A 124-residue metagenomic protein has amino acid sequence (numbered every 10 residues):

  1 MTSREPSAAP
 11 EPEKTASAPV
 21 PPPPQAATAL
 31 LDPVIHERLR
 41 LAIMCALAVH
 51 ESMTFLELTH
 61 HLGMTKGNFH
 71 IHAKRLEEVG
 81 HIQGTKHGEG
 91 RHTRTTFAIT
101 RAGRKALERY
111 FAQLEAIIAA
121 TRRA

Functional and structural regions predicted by a protein language model:
M1-T28, C45, R101-A124: Amphipathic alpha-helical dimerization/coiled-coil segments that flank or bridge DNA-binding/regulatory modules
A26-N68, E89-A98: N-terminal helix-turn-helix DNA-binding core of bacterial DNA-binding proteins
A73-K74: Short, hydrophobic-biased segments on the C-terminal half of alpha helices that form "recognition helices"
